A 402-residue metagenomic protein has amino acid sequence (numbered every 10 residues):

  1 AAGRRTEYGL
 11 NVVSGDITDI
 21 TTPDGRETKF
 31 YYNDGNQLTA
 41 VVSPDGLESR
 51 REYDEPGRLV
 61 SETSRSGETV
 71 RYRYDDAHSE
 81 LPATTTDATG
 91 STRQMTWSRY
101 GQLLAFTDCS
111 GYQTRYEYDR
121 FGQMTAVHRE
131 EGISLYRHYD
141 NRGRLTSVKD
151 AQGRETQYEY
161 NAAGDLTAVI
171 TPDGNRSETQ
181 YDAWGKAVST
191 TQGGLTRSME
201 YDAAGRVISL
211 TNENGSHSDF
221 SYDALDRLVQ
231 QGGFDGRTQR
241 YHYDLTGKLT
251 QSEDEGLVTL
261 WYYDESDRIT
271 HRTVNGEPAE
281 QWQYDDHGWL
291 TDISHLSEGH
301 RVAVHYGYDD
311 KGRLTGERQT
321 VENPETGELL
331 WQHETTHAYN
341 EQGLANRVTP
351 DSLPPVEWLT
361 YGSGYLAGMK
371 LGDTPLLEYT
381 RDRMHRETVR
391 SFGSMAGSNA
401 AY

Functional and structural regions predicted by a protein language model:
A1-Y402: Extended charged/polar low-complexity repeat regions
